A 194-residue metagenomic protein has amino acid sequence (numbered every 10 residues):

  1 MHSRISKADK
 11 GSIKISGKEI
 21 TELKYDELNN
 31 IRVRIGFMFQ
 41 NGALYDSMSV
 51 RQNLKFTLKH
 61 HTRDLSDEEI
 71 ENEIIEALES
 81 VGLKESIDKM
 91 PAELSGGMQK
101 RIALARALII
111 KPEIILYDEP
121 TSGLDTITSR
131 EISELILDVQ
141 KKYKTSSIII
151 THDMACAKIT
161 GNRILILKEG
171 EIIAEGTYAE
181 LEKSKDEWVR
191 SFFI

Functional and structural regions predicted by a protein language model:
S3: Helix-to-loop junction immediately C-terminal to a conserved catalytic motif
G11-E19: Conserved ABC transporter NBD signature motif
K18-E19, D67-E85: Conserved ABC ATPase "signature" region
M90-L94, M98: Conserved ABC ATPase signature
K111: Conserved catalytic motifs of ABC-family nucleotide-binding domains
I115-D118: Catalytic Walker B motif of ABC-type/P-loop ATPase nucleotide-binding domains
